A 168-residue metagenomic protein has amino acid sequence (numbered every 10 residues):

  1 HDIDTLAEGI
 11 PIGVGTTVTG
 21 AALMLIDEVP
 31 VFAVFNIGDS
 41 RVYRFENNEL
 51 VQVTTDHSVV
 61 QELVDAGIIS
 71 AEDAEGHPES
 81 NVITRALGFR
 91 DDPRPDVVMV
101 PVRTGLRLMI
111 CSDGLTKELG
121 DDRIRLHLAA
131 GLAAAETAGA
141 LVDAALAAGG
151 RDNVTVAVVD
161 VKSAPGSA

Functional and structural regions predicted by a protein language model:
H1-A168: PP2C/PPM-type serine/threonine phosphatase catalytic domain
